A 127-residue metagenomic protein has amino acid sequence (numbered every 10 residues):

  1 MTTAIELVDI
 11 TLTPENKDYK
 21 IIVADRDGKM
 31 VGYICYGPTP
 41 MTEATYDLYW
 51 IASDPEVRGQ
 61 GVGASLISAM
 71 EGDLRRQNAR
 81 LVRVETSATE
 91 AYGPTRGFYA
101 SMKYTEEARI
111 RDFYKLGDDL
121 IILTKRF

Functional and structural regions predicted by a protein language model:
M1-E56, I67-A69, D73, Q77 (+2 more regions): Acetyl-CoA-dependent GNAT
A52, A88-E90: Active-site-proximal loop/turn and secondary-structure-junction residues that shape catalytic pockets, frequently
G59: Residues in Ca2+-coordinating acidic/glycine-rich loops
L74-S87: Conserved GNAT acetyl-CoA-binding A-motif
E85-A88, A100-L120: Conserved catalytic-core motifs of GNAT/GCN5-like acyltransferases
T95: Helix-turn-helix
